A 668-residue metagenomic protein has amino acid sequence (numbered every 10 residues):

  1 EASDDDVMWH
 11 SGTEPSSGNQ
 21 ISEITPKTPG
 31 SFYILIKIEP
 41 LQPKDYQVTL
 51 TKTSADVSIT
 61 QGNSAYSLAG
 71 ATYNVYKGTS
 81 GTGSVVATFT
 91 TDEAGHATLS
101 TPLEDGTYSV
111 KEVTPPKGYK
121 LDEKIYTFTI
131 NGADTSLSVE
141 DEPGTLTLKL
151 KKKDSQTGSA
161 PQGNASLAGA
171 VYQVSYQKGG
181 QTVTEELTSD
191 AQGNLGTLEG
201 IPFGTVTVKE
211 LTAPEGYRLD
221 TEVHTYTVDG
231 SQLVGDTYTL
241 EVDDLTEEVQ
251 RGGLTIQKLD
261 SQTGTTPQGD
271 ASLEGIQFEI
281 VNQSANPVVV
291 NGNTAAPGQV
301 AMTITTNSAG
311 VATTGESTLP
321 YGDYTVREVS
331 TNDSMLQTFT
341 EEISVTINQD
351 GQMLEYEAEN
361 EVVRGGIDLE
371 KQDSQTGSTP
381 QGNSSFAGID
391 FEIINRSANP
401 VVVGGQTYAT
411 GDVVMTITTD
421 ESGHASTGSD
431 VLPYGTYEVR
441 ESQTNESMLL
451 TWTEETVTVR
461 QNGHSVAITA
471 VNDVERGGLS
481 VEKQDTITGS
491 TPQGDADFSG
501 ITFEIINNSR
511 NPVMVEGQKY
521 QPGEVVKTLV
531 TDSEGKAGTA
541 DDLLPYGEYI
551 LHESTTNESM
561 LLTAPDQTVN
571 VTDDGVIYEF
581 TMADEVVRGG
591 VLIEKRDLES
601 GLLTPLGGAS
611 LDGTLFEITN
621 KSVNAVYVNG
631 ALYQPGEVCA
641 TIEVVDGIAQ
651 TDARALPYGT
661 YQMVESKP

Functional and structural regions predicted by a protein language model:
E1-P668: Solvent-exposed loop/turn and edge beta-strand elements of beta-rich ligand-binding domains
